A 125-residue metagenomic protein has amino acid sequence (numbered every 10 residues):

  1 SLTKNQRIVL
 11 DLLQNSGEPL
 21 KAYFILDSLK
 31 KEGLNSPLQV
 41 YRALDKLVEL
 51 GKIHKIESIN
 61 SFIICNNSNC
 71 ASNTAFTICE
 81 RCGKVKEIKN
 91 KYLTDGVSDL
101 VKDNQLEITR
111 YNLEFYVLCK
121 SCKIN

Functional and structural regions predicted by a protein language model:
L2, N15-K21: Short capping segments at the starts of secondary-structure elements
R7-L12: Pre-recognition alpha-helix immediately N-terminal to the DNA-recognition helix within helix-turn-helix or winged-helix
Q14-N15, K30, K102: Alpha-solenoid HEAT/Armadillo repeat architecture
P19-L29: Short acidic, hydrophobic short linear motifs in intrinsically disordered regions
S36-P37: Short coil turns linking two alpha-helices in DNA-binding domains
V40-L50: Basic amphipathic alpha-helical segments that dock to polyanions
L50, H54-I59, I63-N125: Non-DNA-binding regulatory cores of transcription-related proteins, predominantly C-terminal effector-binding
